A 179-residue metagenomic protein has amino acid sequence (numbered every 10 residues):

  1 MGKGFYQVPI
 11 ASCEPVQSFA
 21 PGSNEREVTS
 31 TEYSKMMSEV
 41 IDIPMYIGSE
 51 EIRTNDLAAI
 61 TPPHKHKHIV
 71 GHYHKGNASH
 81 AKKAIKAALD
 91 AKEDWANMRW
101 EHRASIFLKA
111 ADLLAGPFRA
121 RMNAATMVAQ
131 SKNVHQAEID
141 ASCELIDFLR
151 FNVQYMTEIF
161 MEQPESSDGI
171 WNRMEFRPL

Functional and structural regions predicted by a protein language model:
M1-G4, P9-I10, P15, I85 (+2 more regions): A composition-driven signal for long, intrinsically disordered, charge-rich low-complexity tracts
M1-V70: Hydrophobic face of amphipathic alpha-helices that form TPR/SEL1-like repeat modules and related alpha-solenoid
S12, A141-E144, G169: Short linear sequence motifs
T54-N55, A59-T61, H66-F160: Glycine-rich loop-to-alpha-helix module at the N-terminal edge of alpha/beta enzyme cores
I159-L179: Conserved small-residue-rich beta-alpha loop and adjacent elements that most often cradle the phosphate/pyrophosphate
